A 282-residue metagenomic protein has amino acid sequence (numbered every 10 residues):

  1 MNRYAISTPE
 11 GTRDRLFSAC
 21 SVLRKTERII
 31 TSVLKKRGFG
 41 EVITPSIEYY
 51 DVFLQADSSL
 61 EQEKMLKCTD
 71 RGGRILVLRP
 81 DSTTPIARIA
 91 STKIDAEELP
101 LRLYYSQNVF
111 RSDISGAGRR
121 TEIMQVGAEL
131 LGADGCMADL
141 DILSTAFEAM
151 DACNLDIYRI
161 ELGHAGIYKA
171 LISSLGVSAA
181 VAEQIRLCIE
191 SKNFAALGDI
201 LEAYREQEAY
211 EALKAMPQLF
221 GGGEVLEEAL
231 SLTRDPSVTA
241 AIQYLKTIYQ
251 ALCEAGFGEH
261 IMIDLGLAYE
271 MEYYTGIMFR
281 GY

Functional and structural regions predicted by a protein language model:
M1-C20: Auxiliary tRNA-acceptor-end handling modules of aminoacyl-tRNA synthetases
A19-R37, E48-Y49, C68, G72-G73 (+3 more regions): Positively charged, Gly/Ser-enriched RNA/tRNA-binding surfaces
G40-S46: A short beta-strand-loop structural module common to alpha/beta enzyme folds
V52-M65: Glycine-rich loop at the start of a catalytic domain that most often binds anionic cofactors/ligands
K64-R71, G176-E206, F257: Acidic, His- and aromatic-enriched active-site or binding-groove loops in soluble protein domains that engage sugars
R120-V126, L162-A170: Short, conserved phosphate-binding/catalytic loop or strand-edge motifs used in phosphoryl-/nucleotidyl-transfer
I157-I167, I185, M262-A268: Short, surface-exposed recognition loops or helix-turn segments adjacent to catalytic cores
K169-A179, E272-F279: Short glycine/threonine-rich loop-to-helix capping motif typified by GTGT followed within a few residues by an Asp-Pro
